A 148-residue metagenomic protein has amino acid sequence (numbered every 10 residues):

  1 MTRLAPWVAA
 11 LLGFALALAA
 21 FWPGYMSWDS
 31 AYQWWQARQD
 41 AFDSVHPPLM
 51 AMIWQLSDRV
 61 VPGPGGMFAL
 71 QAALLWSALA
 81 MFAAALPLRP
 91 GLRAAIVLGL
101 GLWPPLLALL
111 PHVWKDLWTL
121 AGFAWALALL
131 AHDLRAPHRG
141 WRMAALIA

Functional and structural regions predicted by a protein language model:
R3-A5, F82-L102, L120-A121, L134 (+1 more regions): Transmembrane-helix signature of polytopic, membrane-embedded enzymes that assemble or transfer cell-envelope glycans
R3-M26: Transmembrane signal-anchor helices characteristic of membrane glycosylation enzymes that use polyprenol
A15, R142-A148: Membrane-interface alpha helices of multi-pass inner-membrane proteins
A20-Q33, A41-I53, S57, P62-G65: Extracytoplasmic catalytic/substrate-binding loops of multi-pass membrane glycan-assembly enzymes
S27-A31, M67-A73, L98-L130: Multi-pass, polyprenyl lipid-linked donor-dependent membrane glycosyltransferases
G66-P90, W125: Transmembrane-helix motifs of polytopic, lipid-linked glycan transferases
A126-R142: Membrane-interface transmembrane helices that cradle and orient dolichyl/undecaprenyl
